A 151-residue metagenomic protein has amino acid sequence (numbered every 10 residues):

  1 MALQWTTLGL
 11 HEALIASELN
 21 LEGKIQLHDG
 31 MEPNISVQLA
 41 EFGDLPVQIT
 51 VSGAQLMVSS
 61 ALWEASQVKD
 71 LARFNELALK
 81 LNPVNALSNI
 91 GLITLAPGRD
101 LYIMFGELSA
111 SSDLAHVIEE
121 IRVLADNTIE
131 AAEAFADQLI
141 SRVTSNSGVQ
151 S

Functional and structural regions predicted by a protein language model:
M1-T50, L87-S88, I93: Charge-rich, low-complexity N-terminal segments
M31, A54, G98-D100: Beta-strand-connecting loop/turn residues
A40-F42, W63, S109: Residue-level signature for short turns and capping positions that connect secondary-structure elements
P46-E64: A short acidic-to-branched-hydrophobic micro-motif
S59-D100: Short, internal acidic amphipathic alpha-helical interface segments that mediate docking to partner proteins
R73-A86, E107-L139: Ampiphathic alpha-helical segments that act as solvent-exposed interaction surfaces
L101-G106: Short, aliphatic-rich beta-strand segments
A136-S151: Short, highly charged C-terminal tails/helix-capping segments
